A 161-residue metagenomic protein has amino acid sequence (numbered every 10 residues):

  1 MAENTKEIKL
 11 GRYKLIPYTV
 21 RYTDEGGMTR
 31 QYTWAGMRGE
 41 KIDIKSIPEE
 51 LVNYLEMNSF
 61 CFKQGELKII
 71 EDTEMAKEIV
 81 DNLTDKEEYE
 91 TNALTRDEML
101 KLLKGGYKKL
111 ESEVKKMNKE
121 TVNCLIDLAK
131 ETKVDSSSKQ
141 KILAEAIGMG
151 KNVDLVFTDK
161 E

Functional and structural regions predicted by a protein language model:
M1-E161: Terminal and domain-boundary regions
